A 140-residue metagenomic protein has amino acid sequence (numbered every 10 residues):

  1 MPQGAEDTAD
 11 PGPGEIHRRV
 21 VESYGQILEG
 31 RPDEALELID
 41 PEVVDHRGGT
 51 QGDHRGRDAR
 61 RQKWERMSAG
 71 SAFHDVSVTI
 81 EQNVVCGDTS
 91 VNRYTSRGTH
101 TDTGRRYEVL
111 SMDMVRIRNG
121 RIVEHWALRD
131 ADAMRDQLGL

Functional and structural regions predicted by a protein language model:
M1-L38, G139: Short, low-complexity N-terminal intrinsically disordered segments enriched in polar/charged residues
P2-D7, E124-L140: Low-complexity, intrinsically disordered terminal/linker segments enriched in charged and Gly/Pro repeats
G14-R18, P32-V85: A solvent-exposed, acidic/Ser-Thr-rich amphipathic alpha-helical stretch
I39, S96-G98, R129: Short beta-strand segments enriched in hydrophobic/aromatic residues within well-folded beta-rich domains
A72-F73, G98-E108: Short, cysteine-centered beta-strand-loop-beta hairpins and adjacent loop/turn segments enriched in charged/polar
V76-V78, Y107-M112: Short, surface-exposed coil-to-beta transition loops
G87-S96: A short hydrophobic beta-strand element
